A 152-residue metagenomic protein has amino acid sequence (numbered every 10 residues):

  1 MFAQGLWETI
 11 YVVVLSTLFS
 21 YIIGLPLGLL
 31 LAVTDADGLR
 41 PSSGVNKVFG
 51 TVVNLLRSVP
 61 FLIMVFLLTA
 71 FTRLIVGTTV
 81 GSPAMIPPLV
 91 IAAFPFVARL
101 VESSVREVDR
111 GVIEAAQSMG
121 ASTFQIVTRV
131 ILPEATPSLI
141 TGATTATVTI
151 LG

Functional and structural regions predicted by a protein language model:
M1-S16, S42-G50: Periplasmic/extracellular loop-to-transmembrane helix junction in inner-membrane transport proteins
Q4, E8-V12, R57, F61-F96: Loop-to-helix entry region at the N-terminal start of transmembrane alpha-helices in multi-pass membrane transporters
I10, V14, L18-P26, L30 (+1 more regions): Generic alpha-helical transmembrane segments of integral inner-membrane proteins, especially permease/transport modules
V14, A121-G152: Transmembrane alpha-helices
I22-L27, P83-P87, I91-I113, I140-T144 (+1 more regions): Membrane-embedded alpha-helices of multi-pass transport/permease systems
L30-L68, L89, F94-S103: Cytoplasmic-entry segments and transmembrane alpha-helices of multi-pass inner-membrane transporters
D35-S42, R106-E114, A121-T123: Juxtamembrane helix-boundary/capping and inter-helix hinge elements in multi-pass membrane proteins
L55, A115-A116: Short hydrophobic faces within alpha-helices
